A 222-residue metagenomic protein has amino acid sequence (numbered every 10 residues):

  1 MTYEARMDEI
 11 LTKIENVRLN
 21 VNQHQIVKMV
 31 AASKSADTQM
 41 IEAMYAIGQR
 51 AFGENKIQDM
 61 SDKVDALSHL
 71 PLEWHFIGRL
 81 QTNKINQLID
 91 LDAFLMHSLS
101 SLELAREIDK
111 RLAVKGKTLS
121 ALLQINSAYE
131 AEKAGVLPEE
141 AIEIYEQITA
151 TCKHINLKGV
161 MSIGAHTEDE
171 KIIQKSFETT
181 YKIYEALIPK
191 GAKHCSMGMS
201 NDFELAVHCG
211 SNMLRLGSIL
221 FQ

Functional and structural regions predicted by a protein language model:
M1-N201, V207-C209: Conserved alpha/beta-domain cores
H97, S211-Q222: Gly/Pro- and small hydrophobic-enriched strand-loop and loop-to-helix capping segments that sit at the rims
